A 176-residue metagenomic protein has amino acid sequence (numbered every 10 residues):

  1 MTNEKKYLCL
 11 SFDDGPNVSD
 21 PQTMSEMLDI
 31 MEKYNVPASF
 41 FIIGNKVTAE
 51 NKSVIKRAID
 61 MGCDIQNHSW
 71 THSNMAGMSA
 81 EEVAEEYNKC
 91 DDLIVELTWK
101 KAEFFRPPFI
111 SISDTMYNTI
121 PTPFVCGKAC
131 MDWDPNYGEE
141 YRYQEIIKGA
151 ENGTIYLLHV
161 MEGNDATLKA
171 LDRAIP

Functional and structural regions predicted by a protein language model:
M1-N74, E82, K89, L93 (+1 more regions): Active-site beta->alpha N-cap acidic-glycine motif
L8-S11, N67-S69, V125-K128, T154-V160: Short beta-strands and strand-loop turn motifs
G15, I43-N45, W70, P108-I110 (+2 more regions): Active-site beta-loop-alpha junctions enriched in small/polar residues
T23-M27, V54-A58, E86, C90-I94 (+4 more regions): A general structural detector for well-ordered alpha-helical segments in enzyme core domains, enriched
S73-M78, D132: A short acidic, helix-capping loop that chelates divalent metal ions and anchors anionic groups
K101, S111-G149: His/Asp/Glu-enriched short active-site or ligand-binding loop at hydrolase and phosphoryl-transfer sites
I146-P176: Catalytic grooves of carbohydrate-active enzymes
